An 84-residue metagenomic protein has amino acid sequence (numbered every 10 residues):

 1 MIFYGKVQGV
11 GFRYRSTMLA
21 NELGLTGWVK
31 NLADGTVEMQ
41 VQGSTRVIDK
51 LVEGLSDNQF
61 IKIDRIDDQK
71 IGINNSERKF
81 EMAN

Functional and structural regions predicted by a protein language model:
M1-N84: Intrinsically disordered, low-complexity, mixed-charge
